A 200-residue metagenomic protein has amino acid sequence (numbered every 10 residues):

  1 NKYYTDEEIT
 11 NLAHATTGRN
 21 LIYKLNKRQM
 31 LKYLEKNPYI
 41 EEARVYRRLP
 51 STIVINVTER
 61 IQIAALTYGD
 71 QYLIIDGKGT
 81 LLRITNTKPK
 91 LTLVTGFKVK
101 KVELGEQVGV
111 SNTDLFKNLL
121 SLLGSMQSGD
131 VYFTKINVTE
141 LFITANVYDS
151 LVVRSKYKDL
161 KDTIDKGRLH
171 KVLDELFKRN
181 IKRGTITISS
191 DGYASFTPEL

Functional and structural regions predicted by a protein language model:
N1-I9: Acidic, glycine-rich low-complexity/disordered segments
N11-L21, K27-K32, K36, E42-L200: Charged, solvent-exposed interaction patches on well-folded alpha/beta domains that mediate macromolecular contacts
